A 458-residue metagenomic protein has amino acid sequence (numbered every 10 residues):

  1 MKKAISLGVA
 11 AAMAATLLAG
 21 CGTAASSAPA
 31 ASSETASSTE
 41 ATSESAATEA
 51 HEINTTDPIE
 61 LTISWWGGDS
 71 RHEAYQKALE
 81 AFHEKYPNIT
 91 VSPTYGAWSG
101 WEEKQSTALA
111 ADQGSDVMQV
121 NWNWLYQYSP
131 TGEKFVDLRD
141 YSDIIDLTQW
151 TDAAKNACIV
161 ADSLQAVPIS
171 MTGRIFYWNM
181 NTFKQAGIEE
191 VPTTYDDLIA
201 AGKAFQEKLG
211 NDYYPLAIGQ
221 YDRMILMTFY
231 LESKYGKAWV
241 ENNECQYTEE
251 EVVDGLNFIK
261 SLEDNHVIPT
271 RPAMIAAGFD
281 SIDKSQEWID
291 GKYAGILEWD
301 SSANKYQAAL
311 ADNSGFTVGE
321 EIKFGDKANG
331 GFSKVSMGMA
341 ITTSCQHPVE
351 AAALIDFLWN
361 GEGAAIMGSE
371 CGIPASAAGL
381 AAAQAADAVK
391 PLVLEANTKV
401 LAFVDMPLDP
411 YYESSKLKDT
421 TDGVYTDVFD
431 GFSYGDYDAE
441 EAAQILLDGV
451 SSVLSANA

Functional and structural regions predicted by a protein language model:
E44-I53, N121-R174, I199, E251 (+3 more regions): Hinge/lid segment of periplasmic solute-binding proteins
E80, E84, T90, D162 (+3 more regions): Extracytoplasmic/periplasmic substrate-recognition and gating elements
A81-W150, I159, N181-T193, Q286-G295 (+2 more regions): Extracytoplasmic "Venus flytrap"/periplasmic binding protein-like
A108, S115-D116, I145-T182, Y214-P215 (+2 more regions): A structural signal for short loop-to-beta-strand junctions that line the ligand-binding cleft of periplasmic/secreted
K134-D137, S301-N304, E321, M337-D419: Mature extracytoplasmic/periplasmic domains
A161, Q165-I169, R174, I199-E251: Extracytoplasmic/periplasmic solute-binding protein
G202-K203, E244-A276, E321: Glycine-centered hinge/linker elements that transmit conformational signals in sensory and ligand-binding systems
E395-V450: C-terminal capping/gating helix-and-loop segments adjacent to ligand/active sites or protein-protein/ligand interfaces
